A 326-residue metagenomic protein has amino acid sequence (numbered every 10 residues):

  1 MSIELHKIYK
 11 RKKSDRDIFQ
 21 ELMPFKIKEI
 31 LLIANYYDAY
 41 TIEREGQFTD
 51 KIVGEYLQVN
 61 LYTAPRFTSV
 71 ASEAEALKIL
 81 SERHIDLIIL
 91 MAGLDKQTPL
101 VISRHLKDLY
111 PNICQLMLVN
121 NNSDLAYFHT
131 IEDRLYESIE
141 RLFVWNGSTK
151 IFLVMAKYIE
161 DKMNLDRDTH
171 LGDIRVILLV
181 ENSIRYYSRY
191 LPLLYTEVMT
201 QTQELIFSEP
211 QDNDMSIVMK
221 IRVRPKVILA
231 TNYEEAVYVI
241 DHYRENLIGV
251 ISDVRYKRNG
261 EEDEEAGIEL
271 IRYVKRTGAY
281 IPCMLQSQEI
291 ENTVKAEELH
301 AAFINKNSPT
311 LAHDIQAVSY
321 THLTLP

Functional and structural regions predicted by a protein language model:
S2, K7, D17-V53, F67-S69 (+4 more regions): Conserved acidic segment of CheY-like receiver
H6-K12, T41-R44, F48-V53, Y62-A64 (+3 more regions): Conserved phosphotransfer microenvironments
G54-L57, N121-S123, N213-D214, Q288-N292: Short, polar loop motifs at secondary-structure junctions
S69-A71, L142-N146, A230-T231, F303-K306: Short acidic-hydrophobic, aromatic-tinged amphipathic segments that line or gate anion-handling sites
L118-N120, Q286, K306: Hydrophobic/aromatic residues positioned on beta-strands within the core alpha/beta folds
T130-L142, K295-I304: As written
N146-I159, R189, N292-T293, N307-S319: C-terminal output helix
T321-P326: Conserved small/polar residues in nucleotide/adenosyl-binding loops
